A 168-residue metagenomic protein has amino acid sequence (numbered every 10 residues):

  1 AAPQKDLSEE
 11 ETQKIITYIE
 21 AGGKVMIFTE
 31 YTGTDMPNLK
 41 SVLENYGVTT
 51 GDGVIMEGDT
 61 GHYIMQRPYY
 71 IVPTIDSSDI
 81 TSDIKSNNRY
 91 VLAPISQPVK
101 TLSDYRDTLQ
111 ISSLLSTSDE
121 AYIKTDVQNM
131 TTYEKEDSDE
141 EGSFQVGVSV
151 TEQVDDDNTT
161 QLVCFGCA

Functional and structural regions predicted by a protein language model:
A1-A168: Acidic, S/T/G-rich, low-cysteine, solvent-exposed domains in lumenal/extracellular/periplasmic regions of secretory
